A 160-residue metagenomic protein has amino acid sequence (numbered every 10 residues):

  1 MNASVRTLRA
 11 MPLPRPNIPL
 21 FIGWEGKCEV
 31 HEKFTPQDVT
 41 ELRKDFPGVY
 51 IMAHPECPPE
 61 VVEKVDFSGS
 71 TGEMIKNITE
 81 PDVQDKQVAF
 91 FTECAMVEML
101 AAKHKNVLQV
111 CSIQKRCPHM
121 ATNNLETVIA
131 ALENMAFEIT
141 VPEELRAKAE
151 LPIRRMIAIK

Functional and structural regions predicted by a protein language model:
M1-K160: The feature marks the mature, well-folded catalytic cores of soluble enzymes
